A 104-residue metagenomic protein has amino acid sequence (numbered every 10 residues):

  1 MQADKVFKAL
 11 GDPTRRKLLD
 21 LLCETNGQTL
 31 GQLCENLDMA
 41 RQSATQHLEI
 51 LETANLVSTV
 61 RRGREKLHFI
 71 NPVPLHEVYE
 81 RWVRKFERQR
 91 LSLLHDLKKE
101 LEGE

Functional and structural regions predicted by a protein language model:
M1-Q2, E24, H76-E104: Amphipathic alpha-helical dimerization/coiled-coil segments that flank or bridge DNA-binding/regulatory modules
Q2-S43, E65-E77, R81: N-terminal helix-turn-helix DNA-binding core of bacterial DNA-binding proteins
E35, Q46, E52-T53: Alpha-helical residues within the helix-turn-helix
E52-G63, F69: Beta-hairpin "wing" of winged helix-turn-helix
